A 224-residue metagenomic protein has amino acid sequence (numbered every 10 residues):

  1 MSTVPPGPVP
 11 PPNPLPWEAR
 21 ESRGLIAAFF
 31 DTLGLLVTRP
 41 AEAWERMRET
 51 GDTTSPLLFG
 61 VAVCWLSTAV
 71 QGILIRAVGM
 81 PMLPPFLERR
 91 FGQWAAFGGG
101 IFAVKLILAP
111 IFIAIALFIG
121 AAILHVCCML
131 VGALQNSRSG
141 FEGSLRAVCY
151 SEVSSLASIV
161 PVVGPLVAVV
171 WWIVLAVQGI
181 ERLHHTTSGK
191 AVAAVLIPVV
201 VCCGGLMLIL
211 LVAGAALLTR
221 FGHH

Functional and structural regions predicted by a protein language model:
M1-L66, V70: N-terminal juxtamembrane cytosolic/stromal segments of multi-pass membrane proteins
R39, W44, M80-P81, H125-V131: Hydrophobic transmembrane alpha-helix segments characteristic of membrane transport and insertion machinery
R46-T50, F91-G99, H184-H185: Helix-boundary and loop/linker segments of multi-pass membrane transporters
F59, V63, S67, I113-L117 (+2 more regions): Hydrophobic alpha-helical membrane-embedded or membrane-associated segments
V70-I113, S155-A168, C202-H224: Membrane-helix interface segments in multi-pass membrane proteins
F97, A103-L108, G120-M207: Hydrophobic alpha-helical transmembrane segments and adjacent short intramembrane/lumenal linkers of inner/organellar
